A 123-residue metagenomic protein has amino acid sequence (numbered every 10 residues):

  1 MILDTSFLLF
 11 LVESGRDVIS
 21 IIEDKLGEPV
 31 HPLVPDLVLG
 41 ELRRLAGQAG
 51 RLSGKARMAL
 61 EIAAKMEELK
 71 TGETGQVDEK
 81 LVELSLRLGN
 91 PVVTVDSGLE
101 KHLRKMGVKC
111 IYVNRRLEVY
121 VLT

Functional and structural regions predicted by a protein language model:
M1, P32, I111: Residues that recognize and position ribonucleotide moieties
M1-S14: Metal-dependent nucleic-acid phosphoesterase active-site entry motif
E13, E23-G27, L86, R104: Signal for well-folded cores of large energy- and translation-related assemblies
G15-I19: Charged helix-capping and loop-helix junction motifs
I21-G47: PIN/NYN-family metal-dependent endoribonuclease catalytic core
L37-T123: Nuclease catalytic cores that cleave nucleic-acid phosphodiester bonds, predominantly acidic two-metal-ion
